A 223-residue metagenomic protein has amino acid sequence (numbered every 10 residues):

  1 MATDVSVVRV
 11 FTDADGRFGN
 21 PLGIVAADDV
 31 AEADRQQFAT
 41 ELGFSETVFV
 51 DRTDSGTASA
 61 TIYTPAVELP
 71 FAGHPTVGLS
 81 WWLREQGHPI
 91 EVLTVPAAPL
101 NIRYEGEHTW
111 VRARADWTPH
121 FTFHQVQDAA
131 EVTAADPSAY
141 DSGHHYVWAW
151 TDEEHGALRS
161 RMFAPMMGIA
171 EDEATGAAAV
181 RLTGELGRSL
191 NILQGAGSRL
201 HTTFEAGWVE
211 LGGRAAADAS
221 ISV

Functional and structural regions predicted by a protein language model:
M1-V223: Active-site proximal loop and beta-alpha junction motif in alpha/beta enzyme cores
